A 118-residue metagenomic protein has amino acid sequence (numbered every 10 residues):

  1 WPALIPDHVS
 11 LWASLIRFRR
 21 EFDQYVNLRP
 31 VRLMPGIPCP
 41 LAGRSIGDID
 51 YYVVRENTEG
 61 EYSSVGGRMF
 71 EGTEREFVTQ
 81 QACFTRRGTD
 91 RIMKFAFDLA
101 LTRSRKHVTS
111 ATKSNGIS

Functional and structural regions predicted by a protein language model:
W1-T79: N-terminal glycine-rich phosphate/adenylate-binding segment common to multiple enzyme folds
T73-S118: Glycine-rich phosphate/diphosphate-binding loop of Rossmann-like nucleotide-binding domains
